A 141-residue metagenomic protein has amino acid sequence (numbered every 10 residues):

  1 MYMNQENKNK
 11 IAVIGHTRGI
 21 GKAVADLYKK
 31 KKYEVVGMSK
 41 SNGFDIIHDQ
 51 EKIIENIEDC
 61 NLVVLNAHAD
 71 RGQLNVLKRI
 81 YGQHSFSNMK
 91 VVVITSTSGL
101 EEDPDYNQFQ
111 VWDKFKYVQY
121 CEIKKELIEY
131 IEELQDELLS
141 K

Functional and structural regions predicted by a protein language model:
N7-K10, N88: Phosphate-coordination loops involved in phosphoryl transfer and adenosine-cofactor binding
I11-K30: N-terminal Rossmann NAD(P)H-binding glycine-rich loop of SDR-like oxidoreductase domains
V13-I14, V64-N66, K90-S96, K141: Structural signature of the Rossmann-like NAD(P)-dependent dehydrogenase/reductase core
R18, H68-D70, T97: Flexible cofactor-recognition loop at the NAD(P)H-binding site of Rossmann-like short-chain dehydrogenase/reductase
V35-E55, H68-N75: Adenosine-cofactor binding site in Rossmann-like domains, unifying the SAM/SAH pocket of S-adenosylmethionine-dependent
C60: An anion/phosphate-binding loop that grips the pyrophosphate of nucleotide cofactors and donors
G72, G82-E133: Catalytic loop of short-chain dehydrogenase/reductase
E133-K141: C-terminal helical subdomain
